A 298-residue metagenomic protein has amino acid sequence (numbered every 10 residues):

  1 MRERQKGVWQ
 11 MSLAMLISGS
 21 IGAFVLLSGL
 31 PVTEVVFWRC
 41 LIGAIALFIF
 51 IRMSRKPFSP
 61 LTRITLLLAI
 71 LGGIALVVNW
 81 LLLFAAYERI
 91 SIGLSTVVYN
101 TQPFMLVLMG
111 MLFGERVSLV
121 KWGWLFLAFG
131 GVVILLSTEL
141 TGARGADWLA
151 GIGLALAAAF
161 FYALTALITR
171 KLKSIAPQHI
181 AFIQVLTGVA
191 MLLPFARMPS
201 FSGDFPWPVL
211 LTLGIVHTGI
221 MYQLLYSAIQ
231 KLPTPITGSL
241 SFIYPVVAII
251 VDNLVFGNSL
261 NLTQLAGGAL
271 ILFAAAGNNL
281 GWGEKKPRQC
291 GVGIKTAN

Functional and structural regions predicted by a protein language model:
M1-F37, L82, G130, A143-K171 (+4 more regions): Glycine-/small-residue-enriched transmembrane alpha-helix faces in small-molecule transporters and effluxers
Q5-L13, E34-F50, L66-L67, K121-G130 (+2 more regions): Hydrophobic alpha-helical transmembrane segments of multi-pass integral membrane proteins, especially transporters
W9, S95-T101, I168-T187, T218-L254: Helix-helix packing/entry segments at the starts of transmembrane helices
L16-L30, V35, I42, W80-I90 (+4 more regions): Juxtamembrane C-cap of transmembrane helices in multi-pass membrane transport proteins
S28, V35, R39, A86 (+6 more regions): Hydrophobic/aromatic residues within transmembrane alpha-helices of multi-pass small-molecule transporters
E34, L41-I45, F84-E115, A158 (+1 more regions): Specific alpha-helical transmembrane segments that line the substrate/conduction pathway and gating interfaces
L47, I51, I70, V120-E139 (+5 more regions): Hydrophobic transmembrane alpha-helices of multi-pass small-molecule transport proteins
S54-S95, Y99, I134, G214-L232: Specific transmembrane alpha-helical segments of multi-pass solute transporters/efflux pumps, especially DMT/EamA
